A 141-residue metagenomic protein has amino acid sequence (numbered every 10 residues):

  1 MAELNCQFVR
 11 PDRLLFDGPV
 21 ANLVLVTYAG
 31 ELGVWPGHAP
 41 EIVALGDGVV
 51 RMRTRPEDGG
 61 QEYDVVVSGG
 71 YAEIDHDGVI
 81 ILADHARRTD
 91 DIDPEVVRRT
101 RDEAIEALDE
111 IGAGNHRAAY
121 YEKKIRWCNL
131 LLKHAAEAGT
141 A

Functional and structural regions predicted by a protein language model:
M1-V9, E137: N-terminal export/targeting signal detector
L4, V67, H116-R117: A general marker of short, structured functional hotspots
Q7-R98, E103: Compact, glycine-rich, soluble single-domain proteins
R88-A141: Acidic/glycine-rich phosphate/pyrophosphate-binding loops and surrounding catalytic core that coordinate Mg2+
